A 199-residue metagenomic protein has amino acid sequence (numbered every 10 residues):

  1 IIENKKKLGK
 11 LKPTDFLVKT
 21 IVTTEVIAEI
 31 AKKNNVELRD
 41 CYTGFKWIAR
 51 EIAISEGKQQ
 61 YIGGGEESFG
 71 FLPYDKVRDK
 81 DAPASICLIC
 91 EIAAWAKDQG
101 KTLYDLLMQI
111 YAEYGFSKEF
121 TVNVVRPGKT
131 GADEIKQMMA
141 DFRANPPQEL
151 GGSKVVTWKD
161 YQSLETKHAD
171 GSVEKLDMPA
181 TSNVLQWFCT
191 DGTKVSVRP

Functional and structural regions predicted by a protein language model:
I1-E3, F16: Hydrophobic, small-residue-rich alpha-helical packing segments that form membrane-like cores
L8-V197: Phosphate-binding and adjacent anionic-ligand microenvironments
